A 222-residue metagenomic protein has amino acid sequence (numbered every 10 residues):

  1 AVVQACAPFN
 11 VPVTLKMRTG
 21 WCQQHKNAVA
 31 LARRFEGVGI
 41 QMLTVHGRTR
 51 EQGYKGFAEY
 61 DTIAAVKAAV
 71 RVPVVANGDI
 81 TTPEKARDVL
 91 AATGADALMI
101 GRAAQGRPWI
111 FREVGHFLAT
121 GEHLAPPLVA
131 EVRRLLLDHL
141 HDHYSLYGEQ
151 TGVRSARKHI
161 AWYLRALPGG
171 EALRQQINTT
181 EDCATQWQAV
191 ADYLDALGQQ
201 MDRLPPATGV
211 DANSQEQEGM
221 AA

Functional and structural regions predicted by a protein language model:
A1: Glycine-rich phosphate-binding loop and adjoining helix at the ATP-binding site of ATP-dependent phosphoryl-transfer
Q4, P8-P12, Q24-M42, Y54 (+3 more regions): Alpha/beta catalytic cores of nucleotide-metabolism and tRNA/nucleoside-modifying enzymes
K16-R18, C22, H46, N77: Structural motif
V45-K55: Glycine-rich, proline-tolerant flexible connector loops at the mouths of alpha/beta enzymes
